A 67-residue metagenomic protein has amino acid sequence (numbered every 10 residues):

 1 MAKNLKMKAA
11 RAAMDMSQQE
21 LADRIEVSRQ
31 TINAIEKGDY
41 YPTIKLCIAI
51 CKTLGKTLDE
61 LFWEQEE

Functional and structural regions predicted by a protein language model:
M1, A12-A13, Y40-Y41: Short amphipathic helical patch at the helix-1/turn junction of helix-turn-helix
L5-R24: Short basic helix-loop element that most often maps to the first helix and adjoining turn of HTH DNA-binding modules
E20, T31, E60: Residues in the helix-turn-helix
V27-Y40: Recognition helix of helix-turn-helix/homeodomain-like DNA-binding domains that insert into the DNA major groove
K45-E60: DNA major-groove recognition helix of helix-turn-helix/homeodomain DNA-binding modules
E60-E67: Short amphipathic recognition helices of helix-turn-helix/homeodomain-type DNA-binding modules
